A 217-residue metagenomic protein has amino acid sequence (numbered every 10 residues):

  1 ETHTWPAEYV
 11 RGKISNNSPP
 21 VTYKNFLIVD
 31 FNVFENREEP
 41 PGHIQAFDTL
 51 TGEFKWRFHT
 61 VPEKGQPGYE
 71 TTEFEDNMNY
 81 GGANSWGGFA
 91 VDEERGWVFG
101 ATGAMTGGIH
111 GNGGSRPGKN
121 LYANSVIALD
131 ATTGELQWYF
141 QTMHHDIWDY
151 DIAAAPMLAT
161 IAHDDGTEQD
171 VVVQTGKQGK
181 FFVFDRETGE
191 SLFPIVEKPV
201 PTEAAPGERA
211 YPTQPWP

Functional and structural regions predicted by a protein language model:
E1-P217: Noncatalytic, solvent-exposed loop/strand surfaces of beta-propeller-type extracellular/periplasmic domains
